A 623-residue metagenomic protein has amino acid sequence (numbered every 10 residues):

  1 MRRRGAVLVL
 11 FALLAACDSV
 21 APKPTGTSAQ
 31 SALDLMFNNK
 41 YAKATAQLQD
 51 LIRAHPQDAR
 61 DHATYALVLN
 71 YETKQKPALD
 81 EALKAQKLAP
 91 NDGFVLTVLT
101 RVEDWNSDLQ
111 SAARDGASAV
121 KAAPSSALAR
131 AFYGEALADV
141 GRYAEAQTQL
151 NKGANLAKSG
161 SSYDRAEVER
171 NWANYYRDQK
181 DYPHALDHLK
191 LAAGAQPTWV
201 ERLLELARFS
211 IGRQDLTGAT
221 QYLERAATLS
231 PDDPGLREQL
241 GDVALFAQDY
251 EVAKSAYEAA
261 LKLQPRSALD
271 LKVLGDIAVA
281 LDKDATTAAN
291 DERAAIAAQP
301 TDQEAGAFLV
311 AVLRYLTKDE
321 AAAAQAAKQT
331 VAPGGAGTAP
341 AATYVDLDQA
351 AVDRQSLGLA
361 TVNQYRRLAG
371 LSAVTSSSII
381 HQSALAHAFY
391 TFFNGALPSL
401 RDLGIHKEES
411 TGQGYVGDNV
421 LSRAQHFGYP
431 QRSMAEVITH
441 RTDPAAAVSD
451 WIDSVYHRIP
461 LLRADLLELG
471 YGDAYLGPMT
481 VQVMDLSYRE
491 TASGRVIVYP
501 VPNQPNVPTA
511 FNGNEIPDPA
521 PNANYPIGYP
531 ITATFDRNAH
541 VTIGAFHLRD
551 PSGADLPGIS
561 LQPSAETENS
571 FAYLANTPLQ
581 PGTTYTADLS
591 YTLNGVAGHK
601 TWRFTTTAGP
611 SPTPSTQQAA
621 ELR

Functional and structural regions predicted by a protein language model:
L33, L67, R101, E135 (+5 more regions): Residue-level recognition of tetratricopeptide repeat
F37-N38, Y71-E72, W105-N106, D139-V140 (+6 more regions): Register position in tetratricopeptide repeats
A44, A78, A112, A146 (+5 more regions): Single-residue signature of alpha-solenoid repeat helices
T64, V98, F132, D164-E167 (+5 more regions): Canonical tetratricopeptide repeat
P300, A510-G513, D518-E621: Acidic, low-complexity Ser/Thr/Gly/Pro-rich repeat segments typical of extracellular/periplasmic and surface-exposed
T330-S552, T586-L589, E621-L622: Functional surface patches built around histidine and acidic residues
